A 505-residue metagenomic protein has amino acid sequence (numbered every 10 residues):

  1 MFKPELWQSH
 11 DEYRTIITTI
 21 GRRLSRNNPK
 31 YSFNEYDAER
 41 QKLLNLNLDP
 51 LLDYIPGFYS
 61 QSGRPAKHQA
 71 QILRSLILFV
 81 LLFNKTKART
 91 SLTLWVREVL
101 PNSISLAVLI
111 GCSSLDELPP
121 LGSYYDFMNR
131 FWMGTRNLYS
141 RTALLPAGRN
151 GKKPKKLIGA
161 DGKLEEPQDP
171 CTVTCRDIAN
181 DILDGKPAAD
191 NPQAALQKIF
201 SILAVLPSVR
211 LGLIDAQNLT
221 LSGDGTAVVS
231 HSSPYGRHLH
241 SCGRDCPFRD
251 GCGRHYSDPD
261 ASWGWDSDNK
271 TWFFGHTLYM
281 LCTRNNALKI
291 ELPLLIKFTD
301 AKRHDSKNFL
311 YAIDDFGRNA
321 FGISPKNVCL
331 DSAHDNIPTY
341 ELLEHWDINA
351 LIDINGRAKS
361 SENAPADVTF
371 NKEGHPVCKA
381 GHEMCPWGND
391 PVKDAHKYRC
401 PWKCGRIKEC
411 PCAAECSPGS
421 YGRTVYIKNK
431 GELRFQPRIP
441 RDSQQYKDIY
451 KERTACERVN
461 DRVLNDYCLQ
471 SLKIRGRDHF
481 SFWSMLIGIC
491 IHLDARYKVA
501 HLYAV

Functional and structural regions predicted by a protein language model:
M1-I72, I77-L81, S114-L115, P119 (+2 more regions): Dynamic "connector" segments at or just before major functional cores
K87-C112, L145: DNA-recognition alpha helix
L94, A366-K393, K430-R475: Short amphipathic alpha-helical "interface-anchor" segments enriched in bulky aromatics
D126-N327, S332-H345, N355: Polybasic low-complexity intrinsically disordered regions
S222, H231-S232, H240-Y256, G264 (+1 more regions): Long, low-complexity, polar/charged, intrinsically disordered or flexibly structured peripheral segments
S306-C404, P440: An internal, acidic/charged active-site-proximal segment that coordinates divalent cations and/or engages
K473-G488: Membrane-interface transmembrane-helix boundary segments in multi-pass integral membrane proteins
